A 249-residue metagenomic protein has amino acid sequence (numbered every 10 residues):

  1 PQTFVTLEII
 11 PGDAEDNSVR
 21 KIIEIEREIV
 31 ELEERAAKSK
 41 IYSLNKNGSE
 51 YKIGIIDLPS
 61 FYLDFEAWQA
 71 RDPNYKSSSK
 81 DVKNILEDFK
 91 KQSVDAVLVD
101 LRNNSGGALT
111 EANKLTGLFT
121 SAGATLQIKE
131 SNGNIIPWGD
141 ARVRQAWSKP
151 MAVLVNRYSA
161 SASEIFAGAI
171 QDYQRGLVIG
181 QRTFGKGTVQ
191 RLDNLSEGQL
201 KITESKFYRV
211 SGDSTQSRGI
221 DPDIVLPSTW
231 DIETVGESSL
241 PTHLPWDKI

Functional and structural regions predicted by a protein language model:
P1-S196, K206: Cleft-lining beta-strand/loop regions that shape enzyme active-site pockets
N17, G117, Q199-L200, Q216 (+2 more regions): Short, functionally important structural connectors and interaction interfaces within domains
S148, Y173, E197-I202, D221 (+1 more regions): Active-site lining segments that contact anionic ligands and/or coordinate catalytic metals
S159-S161, G198-Q216, I220: Metal-dependent DNA phosphodiester-chemistry modules and their immediately adjacent helices/loops in DNA-processing
T215-I249: Conserved functional hotspot residues or short segments at active or partner-binding sites across diverse domains
